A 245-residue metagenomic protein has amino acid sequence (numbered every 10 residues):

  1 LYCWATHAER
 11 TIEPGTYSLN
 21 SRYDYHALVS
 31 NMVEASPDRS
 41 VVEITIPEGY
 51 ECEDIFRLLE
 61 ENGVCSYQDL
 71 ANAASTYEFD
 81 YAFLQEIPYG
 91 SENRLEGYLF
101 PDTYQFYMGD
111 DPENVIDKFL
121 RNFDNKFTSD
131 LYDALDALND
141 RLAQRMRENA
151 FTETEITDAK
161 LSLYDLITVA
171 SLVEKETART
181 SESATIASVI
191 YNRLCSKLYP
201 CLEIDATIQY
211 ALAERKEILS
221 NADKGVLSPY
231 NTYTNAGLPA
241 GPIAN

Functional and structural regions predicted by a protein language model:
L1-S40: Terminal hydrophobic membrane-targeting helix
Y2-I12, G49-C52, A73-E78: Acidic helix-start/capping segments at beta-turn-to-alpha-helix junctions
S18, G63-C65, F79-N245: Bacterial extracytoplasmic/cell-wall-associated proteins, especially those involved in peptidoglycan
R22, E48-G49, G109: Short gly/acidic/polar-rich coil/turn motifs that serve as flexible hinges in modular proteins
V41-Y50: Primarily a LysM-type cell-wall glycan-binding module
V64-S75: Short, well-structured active-site flanking segments
